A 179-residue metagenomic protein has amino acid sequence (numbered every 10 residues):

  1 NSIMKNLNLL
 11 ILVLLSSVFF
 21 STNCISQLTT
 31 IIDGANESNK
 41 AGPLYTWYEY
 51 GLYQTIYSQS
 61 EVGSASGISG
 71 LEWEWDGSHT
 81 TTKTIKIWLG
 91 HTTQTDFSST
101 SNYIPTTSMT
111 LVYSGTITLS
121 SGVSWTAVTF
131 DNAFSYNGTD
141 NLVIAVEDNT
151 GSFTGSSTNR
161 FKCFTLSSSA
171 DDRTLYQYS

Functional and structural regions predicted by a protein language model:
N1-T30: Bacterial Sec-dependent N-terminal signal peptides
S21-Y50: Boundary/junction segments of secreted and surface-exposed precursor proteins
Y48-G63, W125-A127: Short beta-strands within extracellular/lumenal beta-sheet-rich domains
I56, E72-E74, K86-W88: Short, conserved beta-strand segments within well-ordered enzyme catalytic domains that often line or immediately flank
V62-G67, F134-N137: Extracellular/lumenal carbohydrate-interaction signature centered on repeated Trp-anchored short motifs
S66-S78, I144: A short beta-strand element within beta-rich, extracytoplasmic domains of secreted/secretory-pathway proteins
G77, K83-S168: Aromatic- and Gly/Pro-enriched, solvent-exposed loop/edge beta-strand patches characteristic of beta-rich domains
S169-S179: PGST-rich, cysteine-poor low-complexity/disordered linker and tail segments that act as flexible spacers
